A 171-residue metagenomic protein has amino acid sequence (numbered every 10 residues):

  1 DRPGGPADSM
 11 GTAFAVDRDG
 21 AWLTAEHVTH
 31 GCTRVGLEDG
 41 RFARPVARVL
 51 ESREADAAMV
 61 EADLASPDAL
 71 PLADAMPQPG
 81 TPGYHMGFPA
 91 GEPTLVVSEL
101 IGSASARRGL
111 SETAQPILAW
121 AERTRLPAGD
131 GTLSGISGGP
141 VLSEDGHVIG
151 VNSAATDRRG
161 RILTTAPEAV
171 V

Functional and structural regions predicted by a protein language model:
D1-P6, A58-A69, T94-V171: Active-site region of chymotrypsin-like
R2-A25, A43-P45, G138: A conserved glycine-rich beta-strand in the N-terminal activation segment of trypsin-fold
M10-G11, R41-A47, R108-A114: Short small/polar-residue motifs
T12, R18, G31, Q78-P79 (+2 more regions): Short, flexible surface segments
T12-F14, P45, Y84, E99 (+2 more regions): Residues located in well-ordered beta-strands
A15-D17, A47-E51, G102, S143 (+1 more regions): A residue-level detector for short acidic-glycine micro-motifs
V16, L50-E54, E112-I117: Short, ordered beta-strand-loop transition motifs
D19-L95, G131: Conserved active-site neighborhood of the chymotrypsin/trypsin-like protease fold
